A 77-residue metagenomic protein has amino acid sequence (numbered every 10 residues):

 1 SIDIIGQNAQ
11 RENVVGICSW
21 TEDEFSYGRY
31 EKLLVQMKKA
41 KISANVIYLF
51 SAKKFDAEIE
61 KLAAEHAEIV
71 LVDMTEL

Functional and structural regions predicted by a protein language model:
S1-L77: A cross-kingdom feature that marks ATP-driven nucleic-acid transaction machinery
